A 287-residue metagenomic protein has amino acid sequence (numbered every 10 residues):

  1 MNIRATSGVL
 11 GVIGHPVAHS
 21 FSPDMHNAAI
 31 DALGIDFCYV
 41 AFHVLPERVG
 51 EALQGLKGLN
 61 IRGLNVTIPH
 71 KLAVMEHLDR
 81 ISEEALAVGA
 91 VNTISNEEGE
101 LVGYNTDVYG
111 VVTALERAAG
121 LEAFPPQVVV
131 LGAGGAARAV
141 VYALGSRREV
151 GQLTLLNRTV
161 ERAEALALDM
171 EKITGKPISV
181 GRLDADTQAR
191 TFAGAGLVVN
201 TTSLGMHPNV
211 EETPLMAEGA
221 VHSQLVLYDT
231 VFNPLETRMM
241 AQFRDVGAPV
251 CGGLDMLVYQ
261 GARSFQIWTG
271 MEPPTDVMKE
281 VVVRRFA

Functional and structural regions predicted by a protein language model:
I3-G120: Phosphate/diphosphate ligand-binding glycine-rich loop within oxidoreductases
I3-T6, A123-F124, R147-E149, L215-Q224: Short, conserved loop/helix-junction motifs that constitute active-site signature segments in enzyme catalytic cores
G14, G103-V108, L115, A119 (+2 more regions): Glycine-rich adenosine-cofactor-binding loop
V40, T154, C251: Conserved beta-strand positions in the Rossmann-like core of class I SAM-dependent methyltransferases
V66-A73, G135-A136, S203-M206, N233: Short glycine-rich anion-binding loops that position phosphate/pyrophosphate groups of nucleotides and phosphorylated
R147-T174: NAD(P)-binding Rossmann-fold cofactor-contacting core
G175-V250: Rossmann-like adenosine-cofactor binding region
Q224-V226, T230-A287: Adenosine-phosphate binding glycine-rich loop
